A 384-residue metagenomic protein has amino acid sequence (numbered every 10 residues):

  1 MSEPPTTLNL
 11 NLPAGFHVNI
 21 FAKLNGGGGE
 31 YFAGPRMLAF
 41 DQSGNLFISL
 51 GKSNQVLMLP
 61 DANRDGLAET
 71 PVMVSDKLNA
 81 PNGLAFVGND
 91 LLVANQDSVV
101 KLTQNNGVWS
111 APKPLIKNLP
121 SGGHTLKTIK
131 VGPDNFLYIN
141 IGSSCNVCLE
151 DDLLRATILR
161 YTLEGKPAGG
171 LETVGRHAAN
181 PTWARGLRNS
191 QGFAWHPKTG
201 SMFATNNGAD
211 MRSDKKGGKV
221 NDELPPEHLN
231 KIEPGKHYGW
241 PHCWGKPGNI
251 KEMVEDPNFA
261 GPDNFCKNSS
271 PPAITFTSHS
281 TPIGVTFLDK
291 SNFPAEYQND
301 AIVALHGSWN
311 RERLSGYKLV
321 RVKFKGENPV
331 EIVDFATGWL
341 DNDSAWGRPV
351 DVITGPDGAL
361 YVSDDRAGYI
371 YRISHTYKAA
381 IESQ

Functional and structural regions predicted by a protein language model:
M1-A14, L126, S143-C148, L153-A178 (+5 more regions): Beta-propeller domain segments
S2-P5, N19-G51, S280-F287, V303-A304: Beta-strand-rich domains and repeat architectures in extracellular enzymes and scaffolds, especially beta-propellers
H17, Y31-G34, K52, T70 (+10 more regions): Beta-rich catalytic cores
A22-E30, V72-L78, L115-S121, V174 (+3 more regions): Surface loop/turn motifs at the tips and blade-to-blade linkers of beta-strand repeat domains
L38, L84, I129, S190-F193 (+2 more regions): Hydrophobic core register within WD40 beta-propeller blades
D41, A85-V87, G132-D134, H196-K198 (+2 more regions): Structural WD40 beta-propeller signal
N45-S49, D90-V93, F136-N140, S201-T205 (+2 more regions): Conserved beta-propeller blade signature
P71, S75, A80, A85-V87 (+4 more regions): Asp-box/WD-like beta-propeller blade repeats and closely related beta-sheet repeat scaffolds
